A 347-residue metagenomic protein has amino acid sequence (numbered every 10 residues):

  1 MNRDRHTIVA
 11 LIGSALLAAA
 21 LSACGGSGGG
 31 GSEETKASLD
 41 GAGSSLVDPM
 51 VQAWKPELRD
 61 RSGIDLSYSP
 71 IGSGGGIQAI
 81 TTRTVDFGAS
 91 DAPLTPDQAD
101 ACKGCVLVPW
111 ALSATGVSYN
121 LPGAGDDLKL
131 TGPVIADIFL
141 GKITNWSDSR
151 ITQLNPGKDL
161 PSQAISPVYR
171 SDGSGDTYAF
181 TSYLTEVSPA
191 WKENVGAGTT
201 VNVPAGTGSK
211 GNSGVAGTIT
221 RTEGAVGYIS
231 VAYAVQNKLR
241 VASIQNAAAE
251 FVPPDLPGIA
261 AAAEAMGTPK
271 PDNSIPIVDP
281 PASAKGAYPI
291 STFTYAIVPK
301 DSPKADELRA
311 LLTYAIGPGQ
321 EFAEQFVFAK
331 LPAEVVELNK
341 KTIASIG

Functional and structural regions predicted by a protein language model:
N2-H6, C24-G347: Flexible loop/hinge segments at secondary-structure junctions
H6-L16: Sec-dependent N-terminal signal peptides
A19-A23: C-terminal motif of bacterial Sec signal peptides marking the signal peptidase cleavage site
